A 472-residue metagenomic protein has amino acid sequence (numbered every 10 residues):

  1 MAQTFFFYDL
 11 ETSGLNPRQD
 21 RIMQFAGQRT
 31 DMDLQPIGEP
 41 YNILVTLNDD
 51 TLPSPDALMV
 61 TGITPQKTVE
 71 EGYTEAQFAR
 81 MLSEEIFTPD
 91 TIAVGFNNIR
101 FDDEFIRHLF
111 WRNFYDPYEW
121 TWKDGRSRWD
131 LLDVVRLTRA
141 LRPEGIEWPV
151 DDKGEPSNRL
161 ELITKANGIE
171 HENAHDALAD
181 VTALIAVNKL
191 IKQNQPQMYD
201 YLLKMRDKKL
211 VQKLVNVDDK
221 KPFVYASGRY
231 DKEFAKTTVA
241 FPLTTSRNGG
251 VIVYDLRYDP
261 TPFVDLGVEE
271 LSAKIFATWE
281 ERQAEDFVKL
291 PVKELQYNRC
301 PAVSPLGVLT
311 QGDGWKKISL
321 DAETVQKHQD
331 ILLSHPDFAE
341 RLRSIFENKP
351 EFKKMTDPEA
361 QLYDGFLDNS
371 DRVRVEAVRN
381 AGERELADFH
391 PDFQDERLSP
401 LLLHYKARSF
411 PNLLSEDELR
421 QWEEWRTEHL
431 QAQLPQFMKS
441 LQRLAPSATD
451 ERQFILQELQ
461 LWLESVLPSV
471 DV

Functional and structural regions predicted by a protein language model:
M1-F5: N-terminal accessory regions of nucleic-acid-interacting proteins
F7-D9, D255: Short hydrophobic beta-strand that contains or immediately precedes a catalytic carboxylate
E11-R18: Short acidic, Gly/Ser-rich segments with clustered Asp/Glu that frequently serve as metal-coordination loops in enzyme
T12, L47, D133, R257-P260: Short, flexible loop/turn elements at secondary-structure junctions
D20-F25, R29-I63, E85-P196, L202-M205 (+2 more regions): Metal-dependent phosphoesterase core characteristic of DEDDh/y 3'-5' exonuclease domains
T61-M81: Metal-dependent phosphoesterase signature
K204-A284: Acidic catalytic cores of enzymes that act on phosphate-bearing nucleotides/polynucleotides
V264, I275-V472: Non-catalytic terminal regions of proteins
